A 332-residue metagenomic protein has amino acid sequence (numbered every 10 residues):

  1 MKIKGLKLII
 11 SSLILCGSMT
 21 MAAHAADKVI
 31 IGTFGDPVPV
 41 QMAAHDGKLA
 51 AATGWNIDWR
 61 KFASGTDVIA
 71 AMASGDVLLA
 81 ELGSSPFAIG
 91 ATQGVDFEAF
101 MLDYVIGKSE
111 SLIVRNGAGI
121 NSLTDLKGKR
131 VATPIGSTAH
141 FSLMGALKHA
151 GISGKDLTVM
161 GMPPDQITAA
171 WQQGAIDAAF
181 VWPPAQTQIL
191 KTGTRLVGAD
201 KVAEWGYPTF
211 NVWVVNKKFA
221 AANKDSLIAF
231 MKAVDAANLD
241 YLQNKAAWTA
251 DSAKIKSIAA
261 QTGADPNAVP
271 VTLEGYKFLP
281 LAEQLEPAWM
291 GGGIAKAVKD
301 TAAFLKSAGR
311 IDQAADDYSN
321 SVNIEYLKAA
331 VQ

Functional and structural regions predicted by a protein language model:
M1-I10: Bacterial N-terminal signal peptides that target proteins for export
I10-L15, M19: Hydrophobic helical h-region of N-terminal Sec-dependent signal peptides in bacterial secretory/periplasmic proteins
T20-A25: Sec/Tat signal peptide C-region and signal peptidase I cleavage site
A26-S153, T158-G161, D177-P183, A199-D200 (+1 more regions): Short, glycine-/small- and polar/acidic-enriched structural segments that line small-molecule recognition paths
D67-I69, F87, I167-A170, A185-Q186 (+1 more regions): Short, hydrophobic alpha-helical packing/hinge segments within bilobed ligand-binding/sensory domains
Y104-V114, R195-F219, M231, Y318-E325: Periplasmic-binding protein-like
A221-R310: Secondary-structure end/capping motifs
A295-Q332: Conserved C-terminal helix/tail region of periplasmic/extracytoplasmic solute-binding proteins
